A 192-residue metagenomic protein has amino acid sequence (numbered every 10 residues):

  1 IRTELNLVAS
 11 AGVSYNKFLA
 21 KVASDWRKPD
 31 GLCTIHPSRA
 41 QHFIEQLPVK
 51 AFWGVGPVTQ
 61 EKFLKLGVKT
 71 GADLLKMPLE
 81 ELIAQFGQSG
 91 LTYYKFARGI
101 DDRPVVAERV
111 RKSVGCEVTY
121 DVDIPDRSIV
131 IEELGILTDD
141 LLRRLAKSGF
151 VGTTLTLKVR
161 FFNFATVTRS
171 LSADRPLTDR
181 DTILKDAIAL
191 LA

Functional and structural regions predicted by a protein language model:
I1-Q85, S89-L91, V105: Gly/Gly-Pro- and Ser/Thr-rich, intrinsically disordered tail segments characteristic of DNA damage-repair and tolerance
A51, T59, L64-A192: DNA-contacting surface of Y-family translesion DNA polymerases
